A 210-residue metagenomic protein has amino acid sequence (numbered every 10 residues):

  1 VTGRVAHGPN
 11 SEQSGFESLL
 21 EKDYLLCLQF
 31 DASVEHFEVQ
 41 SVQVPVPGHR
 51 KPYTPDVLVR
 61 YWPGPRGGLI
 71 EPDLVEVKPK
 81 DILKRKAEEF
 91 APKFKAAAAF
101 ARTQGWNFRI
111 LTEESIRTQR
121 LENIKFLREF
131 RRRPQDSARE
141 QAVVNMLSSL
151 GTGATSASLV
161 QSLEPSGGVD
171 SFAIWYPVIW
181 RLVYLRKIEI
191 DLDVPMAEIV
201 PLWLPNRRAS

Functional and structural regions predicted by a protein language model:
V1-S210: Electrostatic, structured charged patches in enzyme active sites and in nucleic-acid/phosphate-binding
